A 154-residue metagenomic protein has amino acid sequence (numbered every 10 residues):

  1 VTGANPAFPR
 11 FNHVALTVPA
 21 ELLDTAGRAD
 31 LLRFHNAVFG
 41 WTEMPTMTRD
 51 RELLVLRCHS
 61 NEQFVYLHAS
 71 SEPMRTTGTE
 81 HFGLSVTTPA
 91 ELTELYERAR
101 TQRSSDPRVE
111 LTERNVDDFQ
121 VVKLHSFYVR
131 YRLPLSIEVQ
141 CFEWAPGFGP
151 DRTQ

Functional and structural regions predicted by a protein language model:
V1-H13, E97, Q102-Q154: Vicinal oxygen chelate
N12-D24, M74-T101, H125-R130: Vicinal oxygen chelate
L16-Q63: Core segments of cupin and vicinal oxygen chelate
A20, E62, S71, T88 (+2 more regions): Short, flexible active-site-adjacent loop segments at beta-strand->alpha-helix junctions, enriched in small/polar
G40-M44, S71, E113-D117: Intrinsically disordered, low-complexity segments enriched in polar/charged residues with Gly/Pro, especially when
M44, T48-E91, R152-Q154: A short, hydrophobic/aromatic-rich structural module that often spans a beta strand with its adjoining loop
N61-E72, E94-E110: A short, terminal or domain-edge coil/loop segment
